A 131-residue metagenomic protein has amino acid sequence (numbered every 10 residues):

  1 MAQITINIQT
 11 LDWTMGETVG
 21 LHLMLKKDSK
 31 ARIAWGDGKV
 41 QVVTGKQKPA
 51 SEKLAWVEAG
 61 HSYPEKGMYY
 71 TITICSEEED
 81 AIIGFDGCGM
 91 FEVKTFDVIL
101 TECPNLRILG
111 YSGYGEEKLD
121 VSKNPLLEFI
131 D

Functional and structural regions predicted by a protein language model:
M1-G115, K123-P125: N-terminal capping/linker segments that flank leucine-rich repeat
E128-D131: Solenoidal tandem-repeat scaffolds enriched in leucines and small polar residues
